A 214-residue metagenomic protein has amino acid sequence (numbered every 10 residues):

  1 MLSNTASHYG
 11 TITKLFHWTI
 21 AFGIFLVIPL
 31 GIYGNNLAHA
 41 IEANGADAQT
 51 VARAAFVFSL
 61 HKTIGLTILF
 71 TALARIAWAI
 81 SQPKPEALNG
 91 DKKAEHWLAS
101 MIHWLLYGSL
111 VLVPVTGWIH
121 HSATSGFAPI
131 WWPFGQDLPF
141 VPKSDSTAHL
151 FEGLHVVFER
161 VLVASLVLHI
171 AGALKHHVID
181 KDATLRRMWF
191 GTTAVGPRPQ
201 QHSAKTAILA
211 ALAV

Functional and structural regions predicted by a protein language model:
M1-V214: Membrane-embedded alpha-helical bundles that constitute the cytochrome b-like, heme-associated redox core of multi-pass
